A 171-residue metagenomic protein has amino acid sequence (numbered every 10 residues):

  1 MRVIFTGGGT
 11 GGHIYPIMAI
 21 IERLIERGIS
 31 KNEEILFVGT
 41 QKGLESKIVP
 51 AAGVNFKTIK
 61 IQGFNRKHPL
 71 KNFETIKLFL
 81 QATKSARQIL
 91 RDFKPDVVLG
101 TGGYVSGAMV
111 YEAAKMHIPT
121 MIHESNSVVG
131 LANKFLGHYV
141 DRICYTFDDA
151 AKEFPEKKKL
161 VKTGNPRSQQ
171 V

Functional and structural regions predicted by a protein language model:
V3-G8, K31-F79, T163-P166: Conserved nucleotide-sugar phosphate-binding/catalytic loop shared by glycosyltransferases and other
T6, V38, G100-T101, H123-E124: Structural motif
G9-G11, G103-V105, S127-L131: Residue-level detector of alpha-helix initiation sites
H13-I25: Short amphipathic alpha-helix
I25-K31: Alpha-helix termini
E33, L44, A114-V171: Active-site-proximal region of nucleotide-activated glycan assembly enzymes, centered on histidine/acidic-rich loops
F79-S85: Signature of uroporphyrinogen-III synthase
S85-V98, V105-M121, K134-Y139: Glycosyltransferases and closely related glycan-assembly transferases that use nucleotide-activated donors
